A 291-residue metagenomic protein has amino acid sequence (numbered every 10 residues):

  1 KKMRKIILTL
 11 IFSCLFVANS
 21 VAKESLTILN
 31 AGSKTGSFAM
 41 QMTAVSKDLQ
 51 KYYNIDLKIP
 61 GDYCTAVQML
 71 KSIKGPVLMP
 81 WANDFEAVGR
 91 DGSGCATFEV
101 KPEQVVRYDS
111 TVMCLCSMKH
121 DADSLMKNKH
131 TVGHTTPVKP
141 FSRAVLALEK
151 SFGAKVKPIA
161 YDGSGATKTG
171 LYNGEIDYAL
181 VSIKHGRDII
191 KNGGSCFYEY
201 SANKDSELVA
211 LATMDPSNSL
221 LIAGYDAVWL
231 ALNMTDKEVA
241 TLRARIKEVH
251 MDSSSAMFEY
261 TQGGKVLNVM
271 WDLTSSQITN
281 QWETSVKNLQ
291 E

Functional and structural regions predicted by a protein language model:
K1-I6: Positively charged n-region of N-terminal signal peptides that target proteins for export
T9-L15: Bacterial N-terminal signal peptides
I11, Y53-I55, V156, S254 (+1 more regions): Secondary-structure boundary/capping signal
V17-A22: Sec/Tat signal peptide C-region and signal peptidase I cleavage site
K23-D226: Conserved hydrophobic/amphipathic secondary-structure segments that form or flank ligand- or partner-binding grooves
K23-S25, K237-E291: An extracytoplasmic/periplasmic, membrane-proximal ligand-sensing/linker region
A212-S254: Bilobed periplasmic-binding protein/Venus flytrap-like ligand-binding cleft at the lobe interface of extracytoplasmic
